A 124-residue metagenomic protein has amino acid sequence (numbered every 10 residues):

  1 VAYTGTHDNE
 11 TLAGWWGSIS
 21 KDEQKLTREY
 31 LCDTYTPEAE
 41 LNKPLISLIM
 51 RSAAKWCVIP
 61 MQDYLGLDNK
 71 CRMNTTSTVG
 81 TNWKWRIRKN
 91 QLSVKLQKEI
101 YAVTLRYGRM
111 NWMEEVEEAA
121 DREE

Functional and structural regions predicted by a protein language model:
V1-E124: Catalytic cores of glycan-processing enzymes that make or break glycosidic bonds
